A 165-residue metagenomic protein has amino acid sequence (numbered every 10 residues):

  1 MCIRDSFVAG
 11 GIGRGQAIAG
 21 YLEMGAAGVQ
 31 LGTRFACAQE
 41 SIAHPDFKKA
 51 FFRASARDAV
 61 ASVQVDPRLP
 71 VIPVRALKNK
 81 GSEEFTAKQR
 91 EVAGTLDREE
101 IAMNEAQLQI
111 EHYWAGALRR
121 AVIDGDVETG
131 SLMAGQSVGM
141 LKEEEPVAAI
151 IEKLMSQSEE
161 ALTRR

Functional and structural regions predicted by a protein language model:
M1-I3: Short, small-residue-biased leader/transition segments that mark boundaries at the very start of proteins
F7, G13-R165: Conserved active-site-proximal phosphate/metal-binding subdomains
